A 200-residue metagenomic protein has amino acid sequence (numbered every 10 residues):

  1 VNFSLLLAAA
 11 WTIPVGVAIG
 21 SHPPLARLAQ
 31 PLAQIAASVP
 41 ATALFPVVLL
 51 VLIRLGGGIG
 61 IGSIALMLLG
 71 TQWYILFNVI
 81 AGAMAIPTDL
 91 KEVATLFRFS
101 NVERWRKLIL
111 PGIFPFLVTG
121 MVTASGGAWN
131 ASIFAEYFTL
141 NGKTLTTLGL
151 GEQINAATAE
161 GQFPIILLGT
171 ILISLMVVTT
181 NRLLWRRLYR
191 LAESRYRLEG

Functional and structural regions predicted by a protein language model:
F3-A33: Transmembrane-helix boundary motif in ABC transporter permease subunits
S4-V15, L44-L49, G62, L66 (+1 more regions): Hydrophobic alpha-helical transmembrane segments that constitute the membrane-spanning cores of multi-pass membrane
S21-A29, G58-I61, N101, Q162: Membrane-helix interface segments
Q30, Q34-T71: Generic hydrophobic transmembrane alpha-helix motif, especially the helices
A65, L69, N101-A135, L168 (+2 more regions): Transmembrane alpha-helices
Y74, N78-T119, I154: Short cytoplasmic-facing helical segments at TM-TM junctions of multi-pass membrane proteins
N130-P164, L172, Y196-G200: Glycine-rich helix-loop "coupling/hinge" segments at transmembrane-helix boundaries in multipass transporters
F163-G200: C-terminal transmembrane helix and the adjacent membrane-cytosol boundary/short C-terminal tail of inner/organellar
